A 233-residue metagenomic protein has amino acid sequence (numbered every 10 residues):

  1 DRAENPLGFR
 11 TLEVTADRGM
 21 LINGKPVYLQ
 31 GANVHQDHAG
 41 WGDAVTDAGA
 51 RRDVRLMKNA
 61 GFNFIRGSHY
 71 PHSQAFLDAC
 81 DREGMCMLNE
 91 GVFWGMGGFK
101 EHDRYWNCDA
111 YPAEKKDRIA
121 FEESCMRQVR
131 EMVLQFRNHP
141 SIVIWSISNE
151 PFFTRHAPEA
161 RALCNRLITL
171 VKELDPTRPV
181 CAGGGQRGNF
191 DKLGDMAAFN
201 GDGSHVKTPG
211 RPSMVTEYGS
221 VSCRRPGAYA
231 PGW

Functional and structural regions predicted by a protein language model:
D1-K58, D78: N-terminal carbohydrate-binding accessory modules
E4-P6, N33, F62, R137 (+1 more regions): Alpha-helical protein-protein interaction elements
V54-M57, F64-W233: Substrate-binding/catalytic cleft of secreted carbohydrate-active enzymes, primarily glycoside hydrolases
